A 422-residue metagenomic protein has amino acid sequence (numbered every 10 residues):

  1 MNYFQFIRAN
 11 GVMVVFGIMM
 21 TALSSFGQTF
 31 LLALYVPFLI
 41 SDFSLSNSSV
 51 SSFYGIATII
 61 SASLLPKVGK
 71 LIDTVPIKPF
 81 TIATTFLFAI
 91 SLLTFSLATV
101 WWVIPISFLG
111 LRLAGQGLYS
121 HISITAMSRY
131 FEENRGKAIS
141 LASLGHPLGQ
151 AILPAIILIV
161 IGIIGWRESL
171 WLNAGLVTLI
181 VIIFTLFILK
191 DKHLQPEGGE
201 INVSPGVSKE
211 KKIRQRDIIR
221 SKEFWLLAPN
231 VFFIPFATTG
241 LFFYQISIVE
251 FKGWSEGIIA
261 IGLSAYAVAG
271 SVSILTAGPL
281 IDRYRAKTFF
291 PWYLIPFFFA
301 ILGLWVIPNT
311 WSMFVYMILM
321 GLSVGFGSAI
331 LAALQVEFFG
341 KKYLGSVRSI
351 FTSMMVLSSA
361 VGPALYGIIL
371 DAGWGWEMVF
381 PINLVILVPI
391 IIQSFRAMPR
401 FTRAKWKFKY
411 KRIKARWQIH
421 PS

Functional and structural regions predicted by a protein language model:
V12-F38, F43-N47, L64-V68, L241-I246 (+1 more regions): Extracytoplasmic
Q28, L32-V36, R216, K222-I274: Extracytoplasmic gate region of multi-pass secondary transporters
S63-W101: Conserved MFS/SLC helix-loop-helix module at the cytosolic interface between two early adjacent transmembrane helices
L64-P76, I274-R285, L370-D371: Helix-to-loop junctions at the C-terminal end of transmembrane segments in multipass secondary transporters
W102-L118, S312-F326: Hydrophobic core of transmembrane alpha-helices in multi-pass small-molecule transporters, especially MFS/SLC-type
L109-L144, G340: Cytoplasmic helix-loop-helix junction between adjacent transmembrane helices in 12-TM secondary transporters
H146-H193: Helix-loop-helix hairpin linking two adjacent transmembrane segments in secondary transporters
Y266-A269, S273-L334: C-terminal transmembrane helical hairpin of 12-TM major facilitator-type secondary transporters
